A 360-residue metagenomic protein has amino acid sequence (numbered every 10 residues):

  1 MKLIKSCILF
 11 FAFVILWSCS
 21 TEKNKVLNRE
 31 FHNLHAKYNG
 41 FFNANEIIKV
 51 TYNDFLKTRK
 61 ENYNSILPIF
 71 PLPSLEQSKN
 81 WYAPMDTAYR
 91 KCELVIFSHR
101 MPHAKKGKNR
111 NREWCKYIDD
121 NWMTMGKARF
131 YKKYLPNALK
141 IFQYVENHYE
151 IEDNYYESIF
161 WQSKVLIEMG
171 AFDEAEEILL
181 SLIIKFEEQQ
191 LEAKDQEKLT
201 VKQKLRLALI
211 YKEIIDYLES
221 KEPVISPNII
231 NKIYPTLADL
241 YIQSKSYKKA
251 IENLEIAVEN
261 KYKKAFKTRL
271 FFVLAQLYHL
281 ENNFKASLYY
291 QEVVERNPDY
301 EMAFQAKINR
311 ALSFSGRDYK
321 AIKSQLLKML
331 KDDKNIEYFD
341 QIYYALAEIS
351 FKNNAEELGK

Functional and structural regions predicted by a protein language model:
M1-S6: Positively charged n-region of N-terminal signal peptides that target proteins for export
C7-L16: Bacterial N-terminal signal peptides
C19-K360: Acidic, polar-rich low-complexity tracts and alpha-helical solenoid repeat scaffolds
